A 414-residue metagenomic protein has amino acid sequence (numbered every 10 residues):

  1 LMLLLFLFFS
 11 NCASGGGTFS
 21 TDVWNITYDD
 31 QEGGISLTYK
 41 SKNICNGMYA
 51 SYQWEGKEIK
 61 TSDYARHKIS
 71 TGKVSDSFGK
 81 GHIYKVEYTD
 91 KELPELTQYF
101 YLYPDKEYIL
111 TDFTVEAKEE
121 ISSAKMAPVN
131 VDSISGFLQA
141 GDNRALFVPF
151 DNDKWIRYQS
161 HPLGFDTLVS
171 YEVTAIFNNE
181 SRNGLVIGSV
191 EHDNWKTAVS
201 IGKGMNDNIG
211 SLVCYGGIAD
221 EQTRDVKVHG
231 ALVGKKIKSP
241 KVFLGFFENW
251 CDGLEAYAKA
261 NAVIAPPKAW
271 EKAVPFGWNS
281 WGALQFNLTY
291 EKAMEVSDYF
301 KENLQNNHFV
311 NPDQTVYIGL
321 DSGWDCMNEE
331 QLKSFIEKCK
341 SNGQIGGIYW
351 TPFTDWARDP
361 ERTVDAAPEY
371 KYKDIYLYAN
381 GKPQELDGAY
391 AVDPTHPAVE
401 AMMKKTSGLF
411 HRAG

Functional and structural regions predicted by a protein language model:
L1-L4: Sec-dependent signal peptide recognition, specifically the positively charged N-region followed immediately by
L7-T18: Bacterial Sec-dependent signal peptides at the C-terminal "C-region" and cleavage site
G17-D90, Y99: Acidic-aromatic substrate-binding/catalytic surfaces of carbohydrate-active enzymes
S51-D63, D105-T111, I134-A140: Short, surface-exposed linear segments at secondary-structure transitions and domain or protein termini
G81, D90-P94, P104, Y108-L110 (+4 more regions): Conserved structural scaffold segments of CAZyme catalytic domains across common CAZy folds
D313, A413-G414: Structural motif
I348, P352-A413: Active-site-adjacent "subsite" loops/lids of carbohydrate-active enzymes
